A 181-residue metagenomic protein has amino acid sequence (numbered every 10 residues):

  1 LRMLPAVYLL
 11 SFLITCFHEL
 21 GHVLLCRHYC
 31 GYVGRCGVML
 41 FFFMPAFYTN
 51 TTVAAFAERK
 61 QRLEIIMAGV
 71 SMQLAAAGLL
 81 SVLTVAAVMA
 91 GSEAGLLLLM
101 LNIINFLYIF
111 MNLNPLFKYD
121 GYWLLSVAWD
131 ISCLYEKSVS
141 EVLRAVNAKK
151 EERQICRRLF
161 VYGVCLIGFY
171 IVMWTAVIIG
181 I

Functional and structural regions predicted by a protein language model:
R2-Q154: Membrane-embedded catalytic scaffold of the fatty acid hydroxylase/desaturase
K149-I181: Hard-cation-handling environments
